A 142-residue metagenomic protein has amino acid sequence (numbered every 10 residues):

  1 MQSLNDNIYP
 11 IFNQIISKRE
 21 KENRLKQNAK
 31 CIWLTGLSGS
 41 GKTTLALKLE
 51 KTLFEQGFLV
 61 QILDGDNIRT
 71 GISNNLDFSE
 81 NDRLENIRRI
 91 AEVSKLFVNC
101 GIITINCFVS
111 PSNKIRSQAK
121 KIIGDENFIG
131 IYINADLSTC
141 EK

Functional and structural regions predicted by a protein language model:
M1-I32: Extreme N-terminal, non-catalytic leader segments that precede Walker-type/kinase nucleotide-binding cores
A29-C31, L59, I103-I105: Residue-level preference for the first positions of well-ordered beta-strands
G39: Walker A (P-loop) phosphate-binding loop of P-loop NTPases
K42: Conserved lysine of the Walker
L47-K95: Conserved substrate/cofactor phosphate-moiety recognition/catalytic segment in nucleotide-dependent phosphotransferases
R69-D77, S94-K142: ATP-dependent NMP and nucleoside kinases share a basic, alpha-helical "lid"
